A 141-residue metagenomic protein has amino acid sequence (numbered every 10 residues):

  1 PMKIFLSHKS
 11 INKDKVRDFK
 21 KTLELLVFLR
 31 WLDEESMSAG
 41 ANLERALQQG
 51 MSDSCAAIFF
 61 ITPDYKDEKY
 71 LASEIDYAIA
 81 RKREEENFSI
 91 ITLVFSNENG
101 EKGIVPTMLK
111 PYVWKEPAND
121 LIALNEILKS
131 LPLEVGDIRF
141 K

Functional and structural regions predicted by a protein language model:
P1-L26, I91-K141: C-terminal interaction surface of TIR/SEFIR-family domains
L6, I58-F60, A78: Hydrophobic, helix-forming membrane-interacting segments
S10, T62-P63: Short glycine-/small-residue-rich Rossmann-like dinucleotide-binding loops
D18-Q49, D64-L71, V113-E116: Conserved BB-loop
D33, I61-T62, V94-F95: A secondary-structure boundary/capping signal
S54: An anion/phosphate-binding loop that grips the pyrophosphate of nucleotide cofactors and donors
A57-F59, F88-V94: Conserved beta-strand/loop subsegment of P-loop NTPase cores
P63-E84: Conserved TIR/SEFIR loop-to-helix hotspot centered on a Trp-containing motif with a nearby acidic residue
